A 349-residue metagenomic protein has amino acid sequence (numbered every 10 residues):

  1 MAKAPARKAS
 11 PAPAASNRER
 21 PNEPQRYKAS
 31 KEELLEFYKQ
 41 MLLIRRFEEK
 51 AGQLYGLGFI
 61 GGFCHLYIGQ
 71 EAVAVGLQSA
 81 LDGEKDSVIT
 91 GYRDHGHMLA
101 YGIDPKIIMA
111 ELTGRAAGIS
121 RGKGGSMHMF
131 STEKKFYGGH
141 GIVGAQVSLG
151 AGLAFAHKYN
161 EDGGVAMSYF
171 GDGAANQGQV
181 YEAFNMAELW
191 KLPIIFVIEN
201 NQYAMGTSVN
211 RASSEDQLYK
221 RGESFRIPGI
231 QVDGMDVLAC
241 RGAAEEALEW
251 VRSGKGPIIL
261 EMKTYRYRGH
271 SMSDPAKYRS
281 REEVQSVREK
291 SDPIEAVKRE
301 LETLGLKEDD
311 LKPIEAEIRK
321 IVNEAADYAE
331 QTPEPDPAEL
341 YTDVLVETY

Functional and structural regions predicted by a protein language model:
A2-A4, P13-A15, E19-N22, W250-Y349: Glycine/aspartate-rich loop-and-adjacent alpha/beta segment that forms the canonical ThDP
A2-R93, Y101-I103, Y349: N-terminal amphipathic, basic-rich helices that act as targeting or association modules
E49, L57-W190, S208-S214, Y219 (+1 more regions): Cofactor-binding active-site loop characterized by glycine-rich and histidine/acidic residues
G96, Q202-M205, R266-R268: Short gly/pro/ser/thr-enriched loop/turn and capping motifs at secondary-structure boundaries
K158-D162, S214-E246, K290-E315: Conserved thiamine diphosphate
W190-L192, N210-R226, K263-P275, K290-P293: A glycine-rich, aromatic-flanked flexible loop/lid motif
W190-N210: A short, conserved beta-to-alpha structural element at the edge of catalytic cores that scaffolds binding
Q202-T207, I227-V232, K277-S286, L311: Short beta-alpha connecting loops at secondary-structure transitions that line or flank enzyme active sites
